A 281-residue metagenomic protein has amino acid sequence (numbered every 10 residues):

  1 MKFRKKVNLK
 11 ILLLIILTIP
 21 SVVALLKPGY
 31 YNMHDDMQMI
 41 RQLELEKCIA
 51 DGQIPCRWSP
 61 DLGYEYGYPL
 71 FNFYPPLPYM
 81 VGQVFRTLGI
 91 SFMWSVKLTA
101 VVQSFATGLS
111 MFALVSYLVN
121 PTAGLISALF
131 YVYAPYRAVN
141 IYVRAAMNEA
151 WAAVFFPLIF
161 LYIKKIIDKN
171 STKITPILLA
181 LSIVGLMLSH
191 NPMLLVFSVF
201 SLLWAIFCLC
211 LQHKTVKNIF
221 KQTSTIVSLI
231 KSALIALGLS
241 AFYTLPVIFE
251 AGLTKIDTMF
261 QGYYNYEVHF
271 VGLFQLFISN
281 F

Functional and structural regions predicted by a protein language model:
M1-F281: Membrane-embedded transmembrane-helix bundle of lipid-linked glycan/lipid transferases
